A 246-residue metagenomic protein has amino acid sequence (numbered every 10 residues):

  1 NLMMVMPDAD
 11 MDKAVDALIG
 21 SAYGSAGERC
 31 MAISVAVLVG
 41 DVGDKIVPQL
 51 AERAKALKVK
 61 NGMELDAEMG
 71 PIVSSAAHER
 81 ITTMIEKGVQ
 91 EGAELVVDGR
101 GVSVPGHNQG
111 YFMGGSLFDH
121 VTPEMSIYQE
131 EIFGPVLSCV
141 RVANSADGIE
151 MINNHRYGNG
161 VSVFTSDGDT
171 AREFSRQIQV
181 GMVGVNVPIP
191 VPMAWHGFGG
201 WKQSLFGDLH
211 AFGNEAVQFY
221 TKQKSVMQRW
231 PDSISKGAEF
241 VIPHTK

Functional and structural regions predicted by a protein language model:
N1, G27, S34, P135-S138 (+2 more regions): Structural beta-strand/beta-sheet cores of well-ordered domains, especially the beta-sheet scaffolds that support
N1-T122, A146, M151, V185 (+2 more regions): ALDH superfamily catalytic-core signature
A9-D12, S21-R29, V89-E91, L95 (+4 more regions): C-terminal segments
V39, P135, D167: Short, conserved phosphate/pyrophosphate- and ester-handling motifs at nucleotide-, phospho-/glycolipid
A51-R53, E130-G134, G200, S235-G237: Short intrinsically disordered coil segments
A67-E68, G110-M113, E130-V136, H155-N159: Conserved glycine-rich beta-strand-loop-beta hairpin in the small C-terminal domain of fold type I
G114-E130, W201-D208: Active-site-adjacent capping/gating segments
C139-A143: Short acidic-hydrophobic, aromatic-tinged amphipathic segments that line or gate anion-handling sites
